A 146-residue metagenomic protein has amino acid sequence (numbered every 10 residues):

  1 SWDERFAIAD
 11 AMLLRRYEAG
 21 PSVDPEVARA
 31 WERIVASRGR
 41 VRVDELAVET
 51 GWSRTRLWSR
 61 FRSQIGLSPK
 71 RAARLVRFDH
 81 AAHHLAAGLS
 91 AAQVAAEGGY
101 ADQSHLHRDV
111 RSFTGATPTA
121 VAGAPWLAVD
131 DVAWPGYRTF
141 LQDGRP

Functional and structural regions predicted by a protein language model:
S1-R54, Q64-S68, H83-A86, S90-A101 (+1 more regions): Alpha-helical bundle regulatory/interaction domains
F61, A73, D109-V110, A122: DNA major-groove recognition helix of helix-turn-helix
H80-H84, H105-H107: Histidine (H) residue identity feature
T114: A glycine-rich, hydrophobic loop/mini-helix early in the fold
